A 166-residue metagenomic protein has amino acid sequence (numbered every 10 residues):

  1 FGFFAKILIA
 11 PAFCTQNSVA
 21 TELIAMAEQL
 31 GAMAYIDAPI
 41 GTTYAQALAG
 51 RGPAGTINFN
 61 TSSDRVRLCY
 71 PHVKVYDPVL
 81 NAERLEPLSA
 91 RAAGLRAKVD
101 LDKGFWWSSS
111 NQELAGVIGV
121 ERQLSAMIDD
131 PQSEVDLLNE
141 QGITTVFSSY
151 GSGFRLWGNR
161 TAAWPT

Functional and structural regions predicted by a protein language model:
F1-T166: A glycine- and small-residue-enriched flexible loop/hinge signal that marks low-structured segments
